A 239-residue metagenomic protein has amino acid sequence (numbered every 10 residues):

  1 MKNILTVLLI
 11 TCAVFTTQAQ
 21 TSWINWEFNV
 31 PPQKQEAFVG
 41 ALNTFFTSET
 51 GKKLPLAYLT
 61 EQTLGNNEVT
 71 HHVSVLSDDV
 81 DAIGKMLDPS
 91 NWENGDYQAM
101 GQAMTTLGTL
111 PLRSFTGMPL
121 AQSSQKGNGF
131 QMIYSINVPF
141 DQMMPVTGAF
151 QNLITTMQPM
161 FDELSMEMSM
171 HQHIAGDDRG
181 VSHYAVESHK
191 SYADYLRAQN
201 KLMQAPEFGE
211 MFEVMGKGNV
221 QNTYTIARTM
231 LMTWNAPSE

Functional and structural regions predicted by a protein language model:
M1-T21: Bacterial Sec-dependent N-terminal signal peptides
Q18-G209, V214-E239: Short S/T/G/P-rich N-terminal loop/turn motif that feeds into the first structured element of a domain
